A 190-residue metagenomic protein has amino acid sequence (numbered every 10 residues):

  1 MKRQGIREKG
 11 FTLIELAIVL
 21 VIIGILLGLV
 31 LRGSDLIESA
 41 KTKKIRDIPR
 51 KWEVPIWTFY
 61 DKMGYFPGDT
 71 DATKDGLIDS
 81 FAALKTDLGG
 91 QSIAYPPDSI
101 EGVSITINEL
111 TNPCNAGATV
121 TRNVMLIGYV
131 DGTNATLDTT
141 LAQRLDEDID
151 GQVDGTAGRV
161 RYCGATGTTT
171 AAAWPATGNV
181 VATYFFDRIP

Functional and structural regions predicted by a protein language model:
M1-F11: N-terminal leader/signal peptides at the extreme start of proteins
A17-L31: Alpha-helical hydrophobic helix detector
G28-L29, S34-K74: Conserved hydrophobic/amphipathic alpha-helical signal-anchor segments
S39, P55-K62, T86-A94, R144-Q152: Structured segments of extracytoplasmic/periplasmic soluble domains in secreted or envelope-associated proteins
I48, S80, L84, D138-L141 (+1 more regions): Stable alpha-helical elements in mature extracytoplasmic
F66-N134, D154: Extracellular/periplasmic head regions of type IV pilus-like filament subunits
A116-P190: Short, surface-exposed interaction loops/tails
